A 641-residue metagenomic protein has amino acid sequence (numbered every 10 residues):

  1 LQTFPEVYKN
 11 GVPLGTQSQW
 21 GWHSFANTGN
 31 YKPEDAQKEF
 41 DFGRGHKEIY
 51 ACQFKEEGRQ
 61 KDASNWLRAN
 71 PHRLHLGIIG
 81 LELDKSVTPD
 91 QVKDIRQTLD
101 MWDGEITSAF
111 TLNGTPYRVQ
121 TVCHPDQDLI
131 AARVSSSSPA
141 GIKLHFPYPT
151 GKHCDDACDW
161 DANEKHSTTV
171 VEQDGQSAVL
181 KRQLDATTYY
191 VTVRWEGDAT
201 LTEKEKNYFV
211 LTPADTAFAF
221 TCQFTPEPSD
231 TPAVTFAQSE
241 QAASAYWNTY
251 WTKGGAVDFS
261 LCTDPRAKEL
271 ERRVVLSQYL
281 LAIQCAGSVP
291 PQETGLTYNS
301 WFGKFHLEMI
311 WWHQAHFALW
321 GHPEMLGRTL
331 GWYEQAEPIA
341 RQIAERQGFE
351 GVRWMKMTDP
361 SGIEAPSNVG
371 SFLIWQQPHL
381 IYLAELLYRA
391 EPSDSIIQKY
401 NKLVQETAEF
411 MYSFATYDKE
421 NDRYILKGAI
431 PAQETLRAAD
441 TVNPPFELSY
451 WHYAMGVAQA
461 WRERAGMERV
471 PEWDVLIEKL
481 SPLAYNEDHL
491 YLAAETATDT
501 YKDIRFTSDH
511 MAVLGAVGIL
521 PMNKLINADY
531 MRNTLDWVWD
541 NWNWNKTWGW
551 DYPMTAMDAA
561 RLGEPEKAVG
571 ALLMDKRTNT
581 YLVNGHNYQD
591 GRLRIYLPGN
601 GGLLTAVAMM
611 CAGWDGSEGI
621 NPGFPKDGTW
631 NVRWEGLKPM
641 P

Functional and structural regions predicted by a protein language model:
L1-K304, P323, E334-R341, G466: Acidic/polar, glycine-enriched structural segments that form the non-catalytic walls/loops of the carbohydrate-binding
Q2-F4, G11-G29, H306-Q342, P360-I363 (+5 more regions): Active-site core of glycosidic bond-cleaving carbohydrate-active enzymes
K61-Q91, P598-P639: Catalytic cores of secreted or luminal carbohydrate-active enzymes
Y246-D264, S288-L296, G327-G331, A344-F349 (+5 more regions): Short coil/turn segments at secondary-structure boundaries
N248-G254, I283-T294, F349-G362, W375-Y382 (+3 more regions): Active-site-adjacent bridging/hinge elements
D258-A267, E271, V289-G303, H313 (+6 more regions): Primarily short, surface-exposed interaction patches in extracytoplasmic proteins
G287-S300, R341-G348, V352-K356, S413-P431 (+3 more regions): Glycine- and aromatic-rich loop/turn segments at beta-sheet edges
E406, F410-W461: Acidic/histidine-rich catalytic neighborhood
